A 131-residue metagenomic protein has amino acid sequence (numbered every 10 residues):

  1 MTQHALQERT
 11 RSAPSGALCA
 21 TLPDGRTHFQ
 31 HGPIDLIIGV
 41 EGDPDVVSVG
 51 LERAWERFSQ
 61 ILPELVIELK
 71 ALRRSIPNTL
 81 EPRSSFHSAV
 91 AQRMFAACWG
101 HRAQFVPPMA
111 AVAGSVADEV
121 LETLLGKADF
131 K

Functional and structural regions predicted by a protein language model:
M1-L51: N-terminal basic/disordered segments at the start of proteins
T2-E8, D45-K131: Alpha/propeptide regions of enzymes that mature by internal proteolysis
